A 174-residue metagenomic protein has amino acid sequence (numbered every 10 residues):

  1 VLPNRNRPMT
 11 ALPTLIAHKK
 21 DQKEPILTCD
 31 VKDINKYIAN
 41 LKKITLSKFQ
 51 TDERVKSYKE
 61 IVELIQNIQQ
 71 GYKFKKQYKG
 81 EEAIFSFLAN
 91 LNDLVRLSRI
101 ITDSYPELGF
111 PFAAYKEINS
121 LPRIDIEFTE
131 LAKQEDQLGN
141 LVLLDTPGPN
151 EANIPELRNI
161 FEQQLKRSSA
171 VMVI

Functional and structural regions predicted by a protein language model:
V1-I174: Globular "head" domains of long coiled-coil molecular machines
